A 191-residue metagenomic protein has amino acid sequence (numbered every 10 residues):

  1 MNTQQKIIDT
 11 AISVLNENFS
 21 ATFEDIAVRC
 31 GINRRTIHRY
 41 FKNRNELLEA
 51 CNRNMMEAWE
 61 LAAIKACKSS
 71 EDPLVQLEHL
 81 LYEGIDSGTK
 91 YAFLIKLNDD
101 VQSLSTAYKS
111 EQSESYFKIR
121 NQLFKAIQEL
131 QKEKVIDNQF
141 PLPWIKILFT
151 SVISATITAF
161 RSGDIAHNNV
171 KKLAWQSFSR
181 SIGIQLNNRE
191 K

Functional and structural regions predicted by a protein language model:
N2-A11, I26, C51-M55, W59 (+1 more regions): Generic hydrophobic, amphipathic alpha-helix propensity
K6, E17-E46, A50: Helix-turn-helix
A50, I64-K90: Hydrophobic alpha-helical connector segments
C51, M55, W59, L77-G84 (+3 more regions): Hydrophobic/aromatic residues within well-ordered alpha-helical segments
D86-Q122: Short secondary-structure transition hinges
A107-E133, P143-T150: Amphipathic alpha-helical packing segments from all-alpha helical-bundle domains
N121, K125-K132, S151, A155-T158 (+1 more regions): C-terminal peripheral helix-coil segments that are non-catalytic and often amphipathic
